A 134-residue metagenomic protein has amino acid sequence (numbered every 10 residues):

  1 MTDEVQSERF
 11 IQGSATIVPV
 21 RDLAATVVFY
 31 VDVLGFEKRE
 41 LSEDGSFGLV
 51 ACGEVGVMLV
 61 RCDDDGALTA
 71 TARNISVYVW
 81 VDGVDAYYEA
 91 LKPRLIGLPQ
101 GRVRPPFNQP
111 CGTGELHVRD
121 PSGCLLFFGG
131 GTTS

Functional and structural regions predicted by a protein language model:
M1-A25, I75-V77, G130-S134: N-terminal beta-strand motif that seeds the catalytic metal site of vicinal oxygen chelate
Q12, S46, V55, R73-I75: A generic structural signal for short beta-strands and their flanking turns/coil linkers
V18-V57: Core segments of cupin and vicinal oxygen chelate
D22-A24, V77-L125: Vicinal oxygen chelate
E40-S42, V60-D64, Q109, G130-T133: Acetyl-CoA-dependent GNAT
V50-E54, V118-P121, G131: Active-site beta-strand termini and strand-to-loop segments that position acidic
V57-L59, D65-R73: Short, charge-rich, low-complexity interaction segments located in flexible loops at or near secondary-structure
V57-V60, H117, F127: Conserved beta-strand in the GNAT
